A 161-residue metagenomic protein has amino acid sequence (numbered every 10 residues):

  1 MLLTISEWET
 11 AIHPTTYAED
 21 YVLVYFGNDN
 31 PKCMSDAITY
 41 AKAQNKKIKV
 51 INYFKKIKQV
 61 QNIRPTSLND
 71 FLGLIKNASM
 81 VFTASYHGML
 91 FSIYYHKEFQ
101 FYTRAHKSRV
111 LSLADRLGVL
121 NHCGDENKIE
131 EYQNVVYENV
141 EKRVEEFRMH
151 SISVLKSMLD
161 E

Functional and structural regions predicted by a protein language model:
M1-E161: Active-site anion-handling motifs in enzyme catalytic cores
